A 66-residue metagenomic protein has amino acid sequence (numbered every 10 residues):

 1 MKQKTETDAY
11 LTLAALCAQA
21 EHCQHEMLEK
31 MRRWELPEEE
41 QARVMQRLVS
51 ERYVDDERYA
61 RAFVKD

Functional and structural regions predicted by a protein language model:
M1-D66: An alpha-helical, amphipathic repeat domain used for nucleic-acid recognition, typified by the mTERF helical solenoid
